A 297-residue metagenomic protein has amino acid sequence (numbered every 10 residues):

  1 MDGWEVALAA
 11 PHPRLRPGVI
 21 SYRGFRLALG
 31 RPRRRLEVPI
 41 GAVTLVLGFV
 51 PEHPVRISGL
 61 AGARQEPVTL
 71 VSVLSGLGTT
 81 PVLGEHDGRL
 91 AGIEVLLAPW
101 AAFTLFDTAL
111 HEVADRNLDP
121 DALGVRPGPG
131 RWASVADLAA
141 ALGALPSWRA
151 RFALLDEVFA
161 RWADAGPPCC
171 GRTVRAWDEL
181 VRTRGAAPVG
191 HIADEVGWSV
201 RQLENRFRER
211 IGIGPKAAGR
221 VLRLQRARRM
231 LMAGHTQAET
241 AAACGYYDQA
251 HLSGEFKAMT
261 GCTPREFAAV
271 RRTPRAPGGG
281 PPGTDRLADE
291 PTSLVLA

Functional and structural regions predicted by a protein language model:
M1-V200, I213-G214, R229-M232, T236-Y247 (+1 more regions): Alpha-helical bundle regulatory/interaction domains
F207-I213, E255-E266: A secondary-structure capping/hinge motif
R208, A227-M230: Enrichment for repetitive, rod-forming helical segments
